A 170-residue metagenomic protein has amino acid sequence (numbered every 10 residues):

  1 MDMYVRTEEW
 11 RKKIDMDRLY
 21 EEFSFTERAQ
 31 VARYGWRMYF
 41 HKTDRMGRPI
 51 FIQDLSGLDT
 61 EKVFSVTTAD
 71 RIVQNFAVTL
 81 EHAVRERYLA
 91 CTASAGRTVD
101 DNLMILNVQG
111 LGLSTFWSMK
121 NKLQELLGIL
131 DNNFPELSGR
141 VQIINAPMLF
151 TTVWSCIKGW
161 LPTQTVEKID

Functional and structural regions predicted by a protein language model:
M1-R140, L149-D170: SEC14/CRAL-TRIO lipid-binding/transfer domains and related phosphoinositide-recognition modules that form deep
N145: Residues that line or immediately flank small-molecule/substrate-binding pockets and catalytic motifs
